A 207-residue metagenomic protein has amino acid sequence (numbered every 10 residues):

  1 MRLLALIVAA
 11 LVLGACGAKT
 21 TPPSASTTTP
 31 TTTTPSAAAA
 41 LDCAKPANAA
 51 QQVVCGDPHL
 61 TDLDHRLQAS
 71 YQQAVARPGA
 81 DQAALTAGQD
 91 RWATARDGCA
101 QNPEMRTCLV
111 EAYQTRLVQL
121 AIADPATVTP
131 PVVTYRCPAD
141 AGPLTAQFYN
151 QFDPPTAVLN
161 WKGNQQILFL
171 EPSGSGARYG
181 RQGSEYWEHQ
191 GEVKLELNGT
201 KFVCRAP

Functional and structural regions predicted by a protein language model:
M1-G14: Sec-dependent bacterial lipoprotein signal peptides
C16-K19: Bacterial signal peptide processing site
S24-N48: Post-signal peptide N-terminal segment of mature Sec-exported envelope proteins
A50-A83: Amphipathic, heptad-repeat alpha-helical segments
Q73-D90, T94, G98, E104-T107: Surface-exposed, polar/charged faces of alpha-helical domains in mature secreted/periplasmic/lumenal proteins
L109, E185-F202: Short, exposed beta-strand-loop hairpins at the edges of beta-sheets in extracellular/periplasmic proteins
V128-P143, Y179: Tryptophan-anchored aromatic micro-motifs
P155-G180: Central antiparallel beta-sheet cores of small beta-barrel/beta-sandwich binding domains
